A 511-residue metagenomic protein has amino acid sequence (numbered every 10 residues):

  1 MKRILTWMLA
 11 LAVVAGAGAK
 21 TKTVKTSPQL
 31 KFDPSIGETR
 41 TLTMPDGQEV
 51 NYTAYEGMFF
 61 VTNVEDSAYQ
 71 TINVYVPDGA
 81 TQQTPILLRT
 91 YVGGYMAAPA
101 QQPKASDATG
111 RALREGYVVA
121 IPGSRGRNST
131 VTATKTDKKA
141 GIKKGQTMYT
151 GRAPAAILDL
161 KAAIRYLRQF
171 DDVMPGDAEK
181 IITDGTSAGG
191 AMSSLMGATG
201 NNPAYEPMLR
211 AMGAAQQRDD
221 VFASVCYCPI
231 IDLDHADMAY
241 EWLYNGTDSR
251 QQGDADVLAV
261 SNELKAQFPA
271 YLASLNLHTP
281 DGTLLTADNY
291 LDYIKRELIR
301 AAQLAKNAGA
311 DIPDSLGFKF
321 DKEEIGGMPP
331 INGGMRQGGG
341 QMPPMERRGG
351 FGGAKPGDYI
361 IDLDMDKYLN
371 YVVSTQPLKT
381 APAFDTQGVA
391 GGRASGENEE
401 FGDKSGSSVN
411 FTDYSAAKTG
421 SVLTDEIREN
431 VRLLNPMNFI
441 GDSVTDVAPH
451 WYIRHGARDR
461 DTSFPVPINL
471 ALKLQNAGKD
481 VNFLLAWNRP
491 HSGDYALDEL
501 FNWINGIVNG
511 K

Functional and structural regions predicted by a protein language model:
K20-K25, T136-K144, E323-Y359, V389-S395: Disordered, low-complexity segments in secreted/periplasmic proteins that are enriched in proline
K20-Q83: Catalytic-loop region of hydrolases
I72, Q82-Y95: Short beta-strand element of the alpha/beta-hydrolase
Q101-V119: Short amphipathic alpha-helix adjacent to the substrate-entry channel of hydrolases
M148-V173: Alpha/beta-hydrolase active-site loop
Q169-T247, G334-E346, V431-R432: Primarily recognizes the serine-hydrolase "nucleophile elbow" in alpha/beta-hydrolase and SGNH/GDSL folds
E206-T283, D425-A448: The feature captures the conserved acid-bearing segment of alpha/beta-hydrolase catalytic domains
A236-Y240, L272, L277-G353, P449-D459 (+2 more regions): C-terminal catalytic histidine-bearing segment of alpha/beta-hydrolase fold enzymes
